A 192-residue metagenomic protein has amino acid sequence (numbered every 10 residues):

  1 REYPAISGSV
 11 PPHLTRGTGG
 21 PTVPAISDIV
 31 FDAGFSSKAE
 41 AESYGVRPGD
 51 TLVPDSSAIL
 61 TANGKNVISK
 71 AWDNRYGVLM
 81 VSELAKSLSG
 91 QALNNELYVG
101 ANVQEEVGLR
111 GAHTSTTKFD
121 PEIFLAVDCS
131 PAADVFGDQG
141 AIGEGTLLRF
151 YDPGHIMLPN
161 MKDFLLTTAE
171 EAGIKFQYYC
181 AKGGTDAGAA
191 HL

Functional and structural regions predicted by a protein language model:
R1-L192: N-terminal hydrophobic/helix-forming segments and targeting peptides
